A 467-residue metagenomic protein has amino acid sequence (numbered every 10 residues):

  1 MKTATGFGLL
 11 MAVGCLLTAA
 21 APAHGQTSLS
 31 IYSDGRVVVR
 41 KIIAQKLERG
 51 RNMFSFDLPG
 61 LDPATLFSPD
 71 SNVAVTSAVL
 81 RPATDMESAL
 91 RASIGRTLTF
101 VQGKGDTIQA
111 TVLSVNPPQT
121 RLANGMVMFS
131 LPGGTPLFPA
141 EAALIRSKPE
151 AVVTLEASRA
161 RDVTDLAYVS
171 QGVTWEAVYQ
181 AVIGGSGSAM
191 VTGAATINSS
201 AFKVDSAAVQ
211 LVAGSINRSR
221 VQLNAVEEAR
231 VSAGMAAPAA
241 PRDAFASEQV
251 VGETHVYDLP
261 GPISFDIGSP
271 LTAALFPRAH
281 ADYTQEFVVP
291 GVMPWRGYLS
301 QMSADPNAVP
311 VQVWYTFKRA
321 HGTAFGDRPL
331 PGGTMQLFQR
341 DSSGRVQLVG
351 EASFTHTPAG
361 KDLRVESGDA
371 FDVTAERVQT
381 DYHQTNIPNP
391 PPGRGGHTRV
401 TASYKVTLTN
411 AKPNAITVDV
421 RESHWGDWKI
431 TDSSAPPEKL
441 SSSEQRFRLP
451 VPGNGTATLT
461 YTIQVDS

Functional and structural regions predicted by a protein language model:
T3-T5, M11-S467: Long, intrinsically disordered, low-complexity accessory segments associated with secretion and vesicular trafficking
